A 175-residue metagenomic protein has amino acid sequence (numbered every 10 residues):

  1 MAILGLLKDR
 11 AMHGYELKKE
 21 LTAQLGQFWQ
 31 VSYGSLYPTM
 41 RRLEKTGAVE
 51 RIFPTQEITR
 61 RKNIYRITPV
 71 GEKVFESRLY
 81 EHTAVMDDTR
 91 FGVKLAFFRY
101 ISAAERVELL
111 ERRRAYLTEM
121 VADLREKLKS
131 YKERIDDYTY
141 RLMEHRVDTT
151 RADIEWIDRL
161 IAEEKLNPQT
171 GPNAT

Functional and structural regions predicted by a protein language model:
M1-M86: Basic helix-turn-helix/winged-helix DNA-binding cores and closely related short helical interaction motifs
S32, R106, I135-T139: Residue-level recognition of alpha-helical structural elements
E76-A122: Amphipathic alpha-helical dimerization/coiled-coil segments that flank or bridge DNA-binding/regulatory modules
L110, L117-L128, T150, I157: Non-transmembrane amphipathic alpha-helical segments
R125-M143: Acidic interhelical loop/turn segments
E144-R151: Extended, low-aromatic, Leu/Ala- and acidic/polar-enriched alpha-helical coiled-coil segments that form the periplasmic
K165-T175: Long amphipathic alpha-helical coiled-coil segments
